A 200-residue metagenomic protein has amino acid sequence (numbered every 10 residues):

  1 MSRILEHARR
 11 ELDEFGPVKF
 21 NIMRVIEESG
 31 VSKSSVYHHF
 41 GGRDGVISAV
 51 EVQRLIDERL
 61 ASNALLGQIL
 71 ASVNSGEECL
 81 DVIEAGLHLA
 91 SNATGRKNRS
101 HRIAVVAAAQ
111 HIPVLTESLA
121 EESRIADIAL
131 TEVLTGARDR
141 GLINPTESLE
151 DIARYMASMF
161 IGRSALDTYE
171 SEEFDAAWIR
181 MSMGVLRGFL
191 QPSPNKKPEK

Functional and structural regions predicted by a protein language model:
R3, H7, E11-A49: Helix-turn-helix
R3, H7-E14, A61-Q68, H101 (+3 more regions): Solvent-exposed, amphipathic alpha-helical segments
L12, V50, R54, E58 (+4 more regions): Hydrophobic recognition helices of helix-based DNA-binding modules
G41-G45, A49, L70, N74 (+2 more regions): Residues in soluble alpha-helical coiled-coils and helical-bundle/repeat scaffolds
A49, L60-R99, L149-M156, I179: Hydrophobic alpha-helical connector segments
R59-L65, A93-I103, P113-R140, D151 (+1 more regions): Amphipathic alpha-helical packing segments from all-alpha helical-bundle domains
A85-A93, S100-H111, G184-F189: Helix-loop "lid/cap" segments that line or gate small-molecule binding pockets
T116-A120, R124, R138-L186, S193-K200: Hydrophobic/aromatic-rich alpha-helical bundle segments in the mid-to-C-terminal region
